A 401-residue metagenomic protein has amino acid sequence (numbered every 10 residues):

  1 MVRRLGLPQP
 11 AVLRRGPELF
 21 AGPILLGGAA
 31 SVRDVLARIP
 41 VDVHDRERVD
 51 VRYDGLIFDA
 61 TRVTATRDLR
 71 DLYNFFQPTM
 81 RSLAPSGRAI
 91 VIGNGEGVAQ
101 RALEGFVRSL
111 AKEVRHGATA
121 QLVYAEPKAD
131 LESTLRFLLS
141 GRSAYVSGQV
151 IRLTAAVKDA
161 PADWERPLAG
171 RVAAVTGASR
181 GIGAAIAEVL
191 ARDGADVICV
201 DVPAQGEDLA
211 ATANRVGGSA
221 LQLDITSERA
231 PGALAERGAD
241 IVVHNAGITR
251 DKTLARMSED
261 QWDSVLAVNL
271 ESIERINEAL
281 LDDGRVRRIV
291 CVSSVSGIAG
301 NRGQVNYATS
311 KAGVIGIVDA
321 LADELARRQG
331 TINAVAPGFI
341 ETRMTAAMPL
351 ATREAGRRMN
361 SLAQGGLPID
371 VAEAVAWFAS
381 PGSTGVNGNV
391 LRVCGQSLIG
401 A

Functional and structural regions predicted by a protein language model:
V41-E47, A195-A210: Conserved glycine-rich Rossmann-like NAD(P)H-binding loop of the short-chain dehydrogenase/reductase
D68, T253-L254, Q261-W262, G356: Substrate-binding pocket helix/loop in short-chain dehydrogenase/reductase
A99, L103, N277, S310 (+1 more regions): Active-site helix of classical SDR
K112-E113, D282, D323-E324: Alpha-helical segment proximal to the catalytic Tyr-Lys
G117-T119, Y145-G148, A326, T331 (+1 more regions): Short, small/polar-rich loop/turn modules that mediate ligand/substrate recognition or access, typified
S147-A169, A299, N387-A401: Short C-terminal tail/terminal secondary-structure segment of NAD(P)H-dependent dehydrogenase/reductase domains
S294: Residue(s) in the substrate-gating loop at a strand-loop-helix junction that position the organic substrate next
